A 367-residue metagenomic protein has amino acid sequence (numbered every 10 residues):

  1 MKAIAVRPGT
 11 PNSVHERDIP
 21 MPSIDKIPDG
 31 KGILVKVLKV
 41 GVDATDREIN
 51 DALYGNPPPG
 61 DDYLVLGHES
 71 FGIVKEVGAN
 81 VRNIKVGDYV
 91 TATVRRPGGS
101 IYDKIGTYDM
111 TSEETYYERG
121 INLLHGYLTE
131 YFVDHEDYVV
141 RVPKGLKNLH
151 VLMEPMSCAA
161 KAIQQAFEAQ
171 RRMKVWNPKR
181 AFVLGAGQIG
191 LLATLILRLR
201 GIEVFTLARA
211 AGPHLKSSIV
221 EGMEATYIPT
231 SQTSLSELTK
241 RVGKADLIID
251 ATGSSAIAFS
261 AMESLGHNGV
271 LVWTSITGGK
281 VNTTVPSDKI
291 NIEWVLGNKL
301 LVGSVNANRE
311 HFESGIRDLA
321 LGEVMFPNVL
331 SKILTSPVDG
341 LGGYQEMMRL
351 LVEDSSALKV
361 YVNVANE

Functional and structural regions predicted by a protein language model:
I24-V40, Y54-I101, P143-G145: Glycine-rich beta-strand-centered segment in the early N-terminal region that forms part of a ligand/cofactor-binding
P97-R180: NAD(P)H dinucleotide-binding glycine-rich loop of Rossmann-like/cofactor-binding domains, especially the beta1-alpha1
L146-Q232: Mid-domain Rossmann-like dinucleotide-binding core that forms the NAD(H)/NADP(H) cofactor-binding site
R209-H214, S255, G278-G279: Helix N-cap at the beta1-alpha1 junction of Rossmann-like dinucleotide-binding domains, i.e., the first residues
Q232-G243: Short amphipathic alpha-helix with an adjacent loop that forms part of the alpha/beta core around
T233, F259, R309-E367: C-terminal hydrophobic helical "lid"/dimerization subdomain of Rossmann-like NAD(P)H-dependent oxidoreductases
A256-L321, V364-E367: Glycine-rich phosphate-binding loop and adjacent beta-alpha segment of Rossmann(oid) nucleotide-cofactor-binding
